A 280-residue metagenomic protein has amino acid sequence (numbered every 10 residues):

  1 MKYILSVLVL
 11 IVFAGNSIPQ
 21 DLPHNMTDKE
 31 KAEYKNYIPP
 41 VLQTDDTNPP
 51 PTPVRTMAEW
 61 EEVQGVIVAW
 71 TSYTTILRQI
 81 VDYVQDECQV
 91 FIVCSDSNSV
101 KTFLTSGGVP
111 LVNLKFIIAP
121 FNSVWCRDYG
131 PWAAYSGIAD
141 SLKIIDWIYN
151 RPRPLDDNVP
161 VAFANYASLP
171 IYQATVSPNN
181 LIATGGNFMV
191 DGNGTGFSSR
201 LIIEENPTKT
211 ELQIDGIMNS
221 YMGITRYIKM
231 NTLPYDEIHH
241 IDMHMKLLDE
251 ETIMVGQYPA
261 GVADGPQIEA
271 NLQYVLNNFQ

Functional and structural regions predicted by a protein language model:
M1-D21: Bacterial Sec-dependent N-terminal signal peptides
Q20-Q280: The feature marks the mature, well-folded catalytic cores of soluble enzymes
